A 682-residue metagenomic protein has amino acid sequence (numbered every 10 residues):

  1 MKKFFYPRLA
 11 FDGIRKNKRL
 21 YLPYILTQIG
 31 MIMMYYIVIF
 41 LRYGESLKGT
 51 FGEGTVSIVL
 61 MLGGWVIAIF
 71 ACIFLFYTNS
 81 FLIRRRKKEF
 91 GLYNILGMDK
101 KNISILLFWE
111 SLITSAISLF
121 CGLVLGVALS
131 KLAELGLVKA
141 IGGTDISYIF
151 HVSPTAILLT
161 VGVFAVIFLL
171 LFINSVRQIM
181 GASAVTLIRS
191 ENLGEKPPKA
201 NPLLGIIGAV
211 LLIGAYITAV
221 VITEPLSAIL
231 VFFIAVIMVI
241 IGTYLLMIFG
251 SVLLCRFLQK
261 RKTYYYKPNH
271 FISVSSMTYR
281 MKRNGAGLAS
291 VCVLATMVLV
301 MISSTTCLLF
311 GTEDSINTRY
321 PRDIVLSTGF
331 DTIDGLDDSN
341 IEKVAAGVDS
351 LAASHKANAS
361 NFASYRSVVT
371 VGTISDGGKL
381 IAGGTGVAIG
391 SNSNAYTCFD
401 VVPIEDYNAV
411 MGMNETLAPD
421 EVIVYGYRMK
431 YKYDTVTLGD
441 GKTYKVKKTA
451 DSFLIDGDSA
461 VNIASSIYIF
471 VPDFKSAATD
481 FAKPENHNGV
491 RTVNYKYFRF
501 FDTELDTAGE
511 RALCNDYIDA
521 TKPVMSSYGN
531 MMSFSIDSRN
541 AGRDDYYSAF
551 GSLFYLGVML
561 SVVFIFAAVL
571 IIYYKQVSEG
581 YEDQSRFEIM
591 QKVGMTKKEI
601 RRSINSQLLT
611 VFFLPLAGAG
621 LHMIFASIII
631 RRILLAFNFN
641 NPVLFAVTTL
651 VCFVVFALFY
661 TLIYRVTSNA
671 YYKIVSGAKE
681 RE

Functional and structural regions predicted by a protein language model:
K2-F5, G181-E195, Y581-E582, Y672-E682: Short cytosolic juxtamembrane segments of multi-pass membrane proteins
Y6-N17, I272-R280: A short amphipathic helical element positioned immediately N-terminal to and/or at the very start of a transmembrane
R19-S46, G54-K88, S111-L125, I206 (+5 more regions): Hydrophobic alpha-helical transmembrane segments of multi-pass inner-membrane transport and secretion
L22-T27, M33-I37, L159-I167, F172 (+5 more regions): Alpha-helical transmembrane segments, especially those used as permease/efflux helices and single-pass anchors
G30-G44, Y77-F81, K88, T114-G143 (+6 more regions): Small-residue-rich transmembrane alpha-helices
G181, L230, G250-K262, T305-T318 (+3 more regions): Juxtamembrane/interface segments at transmembrane-helix termini
S315-F566: Basic-flanked hydrophobic alpha-helices used for secretion and membrane insertion
